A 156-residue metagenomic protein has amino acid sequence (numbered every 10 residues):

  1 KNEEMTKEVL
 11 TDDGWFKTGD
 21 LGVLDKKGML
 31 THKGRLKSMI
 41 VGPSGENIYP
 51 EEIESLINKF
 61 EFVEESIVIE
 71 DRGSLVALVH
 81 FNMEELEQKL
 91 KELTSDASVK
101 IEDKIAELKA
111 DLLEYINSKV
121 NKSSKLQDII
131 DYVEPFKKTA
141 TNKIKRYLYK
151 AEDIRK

Functional and structural regions predicted by a protein language model:
K1-V9, M29, E46-I48: Conserved ATP/PPi-binding loop(s) of AMP-dependent carboxylate-activating enzymes
M5, D13, K26-K27, S44 (+1 more regions): Residue-level recognition of short loop/turn positions
L10, T18, L24, V41 (+1 more regions): Hydrophobic alpha-helical segments, especially N-terminal targeting/anchoring helices
D13, T18-G19, E64, Y132-E134: Short loop/turn microsegments at loop-to-beta-strand junctions
L21-K122: AMP-binding/adenylate-forming catalytic core of the ANL superfamily
I40, E65, G73, D111-K156: Conserved C-terminal "lid"/linker of ANL adenylate-forming enzymes
